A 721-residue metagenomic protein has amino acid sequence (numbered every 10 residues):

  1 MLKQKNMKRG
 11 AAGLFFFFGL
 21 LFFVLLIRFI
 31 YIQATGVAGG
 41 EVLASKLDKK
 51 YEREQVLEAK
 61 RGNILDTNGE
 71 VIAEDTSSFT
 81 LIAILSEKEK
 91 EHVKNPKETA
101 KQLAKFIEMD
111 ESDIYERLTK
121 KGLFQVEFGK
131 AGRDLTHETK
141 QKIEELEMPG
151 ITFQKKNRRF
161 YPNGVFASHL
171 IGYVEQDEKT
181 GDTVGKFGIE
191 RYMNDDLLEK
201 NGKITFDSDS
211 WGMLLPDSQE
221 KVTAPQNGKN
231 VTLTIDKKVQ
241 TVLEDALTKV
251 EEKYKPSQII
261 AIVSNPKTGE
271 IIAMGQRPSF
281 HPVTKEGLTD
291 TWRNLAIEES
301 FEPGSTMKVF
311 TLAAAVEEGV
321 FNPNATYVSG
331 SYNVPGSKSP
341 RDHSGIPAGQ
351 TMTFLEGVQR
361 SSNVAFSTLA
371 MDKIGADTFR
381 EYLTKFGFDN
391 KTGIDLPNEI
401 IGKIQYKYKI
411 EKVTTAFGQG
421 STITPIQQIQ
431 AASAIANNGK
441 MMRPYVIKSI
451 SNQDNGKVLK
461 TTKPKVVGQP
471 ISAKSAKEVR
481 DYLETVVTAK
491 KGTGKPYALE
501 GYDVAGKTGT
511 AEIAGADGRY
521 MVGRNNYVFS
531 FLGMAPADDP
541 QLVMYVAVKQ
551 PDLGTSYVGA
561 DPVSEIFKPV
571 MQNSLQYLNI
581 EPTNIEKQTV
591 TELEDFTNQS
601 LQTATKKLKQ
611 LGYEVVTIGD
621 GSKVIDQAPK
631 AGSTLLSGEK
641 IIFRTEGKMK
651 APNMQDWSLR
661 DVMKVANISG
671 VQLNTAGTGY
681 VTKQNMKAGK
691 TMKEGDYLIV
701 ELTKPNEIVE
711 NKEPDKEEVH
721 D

Functional and structural regions predicted by a protein language model:
M1-V283, R380-K385, L499, L553-N573 (+3 more regions): Periplasmic/cell-envelope proteins involved in peptidoglycan metabolism and beta-lactam response
A59, K90-K97, R133-H137, T183 (+16 more regions): Soluble non-cytosolic domains of exported or imported proteins
A59-K60, T67, T76-S78, M148 (+16 more regions): Extracytoplasmic
R61, S78, P96-A100, A104 (+23 more regions): Extracytoplasmic/secreted envelope proteins and their assembly/folding machinery, especially bacterial periplasmic
A73, S210-L214, S218, S264-G304 (+1 more regions): Beta-lactam-recognizing serine transpeptidase/beta-lactamase-like catalytic domain environment
Y115-L123, P256-T268, L396-I400, Y445-D454 (+3 more regions): Acidic/histidine-enriched alpha-helical segments
G132-L146, K155-H169, Y173, K448 (+6 more regions): Conserved SxxK-family serine transpeptidase/carboxypeptidase catalytic domain of penicillin-binding proteins
G501, G515, V546-D721: Ligand-recognition elements built from short beta-strands and adjacent flexible loops
